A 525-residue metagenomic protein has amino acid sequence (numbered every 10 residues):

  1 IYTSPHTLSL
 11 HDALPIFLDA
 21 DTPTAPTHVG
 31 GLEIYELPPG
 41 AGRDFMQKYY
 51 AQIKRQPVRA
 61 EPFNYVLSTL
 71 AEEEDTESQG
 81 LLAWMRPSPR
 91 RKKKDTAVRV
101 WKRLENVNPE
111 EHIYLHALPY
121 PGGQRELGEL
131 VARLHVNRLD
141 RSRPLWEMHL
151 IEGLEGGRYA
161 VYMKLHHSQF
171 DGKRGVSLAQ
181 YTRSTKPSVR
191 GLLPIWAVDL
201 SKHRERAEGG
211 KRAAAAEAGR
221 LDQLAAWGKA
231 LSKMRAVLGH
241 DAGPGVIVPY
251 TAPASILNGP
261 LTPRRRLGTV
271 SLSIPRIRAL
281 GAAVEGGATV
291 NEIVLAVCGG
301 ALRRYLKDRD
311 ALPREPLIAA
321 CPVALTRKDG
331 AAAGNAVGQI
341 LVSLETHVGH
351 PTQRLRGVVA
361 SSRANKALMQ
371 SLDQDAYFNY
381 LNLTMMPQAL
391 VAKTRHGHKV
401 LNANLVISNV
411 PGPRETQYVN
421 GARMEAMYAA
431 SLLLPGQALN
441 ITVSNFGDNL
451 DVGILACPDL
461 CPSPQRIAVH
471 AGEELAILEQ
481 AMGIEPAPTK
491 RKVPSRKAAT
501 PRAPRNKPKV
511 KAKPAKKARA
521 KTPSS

Functional and structural regions predicted by a protein language model:
I1-L14: Short, small-residue-biased leader/transition segments that mark boundaries at the very start of proteins
T3, I16-L18, I467, A503: Intrinsic disorder/low-complexity signature
L8-S9, L32-G42, Y50-R59, L67-Q437 (+1 more regions): Soluble acyl-CoA-dependent acyltransferase catalytic core bearing the H(X)4D motif
A13, F17, D21-L32, M46 (+2 more regions): Long, Pro/Ser/Thr-rich low-complexity/intrinsically disordered regulatory tracts in eukaryotic proteins
